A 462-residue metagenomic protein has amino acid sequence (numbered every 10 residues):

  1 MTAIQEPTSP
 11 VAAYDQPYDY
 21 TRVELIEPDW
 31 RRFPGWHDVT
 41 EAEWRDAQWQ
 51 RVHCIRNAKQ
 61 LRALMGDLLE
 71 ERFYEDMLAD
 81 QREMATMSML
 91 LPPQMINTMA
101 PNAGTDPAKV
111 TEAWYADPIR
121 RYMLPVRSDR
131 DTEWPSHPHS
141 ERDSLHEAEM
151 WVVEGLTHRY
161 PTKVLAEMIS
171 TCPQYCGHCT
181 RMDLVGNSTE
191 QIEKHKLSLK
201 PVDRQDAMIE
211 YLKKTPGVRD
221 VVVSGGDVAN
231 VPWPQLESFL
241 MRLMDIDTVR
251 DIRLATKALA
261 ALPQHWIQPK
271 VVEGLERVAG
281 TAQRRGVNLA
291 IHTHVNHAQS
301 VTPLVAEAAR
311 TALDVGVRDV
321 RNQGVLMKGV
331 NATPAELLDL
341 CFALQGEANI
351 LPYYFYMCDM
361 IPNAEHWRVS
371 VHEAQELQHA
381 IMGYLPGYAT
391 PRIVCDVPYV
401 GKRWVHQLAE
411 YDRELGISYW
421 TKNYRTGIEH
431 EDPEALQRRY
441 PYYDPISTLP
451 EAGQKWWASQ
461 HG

Functional and structural regions predicted by a protein language model:
T2-H158: Flexible, acidic/Gly-rich N-terminal and inter-domain linker regions that tether and position cofactor-handling modules
T2-S9, A13, A374-G462: C-terminal accessory extensions appended to soluble enzyme cores
A79, E83, M87, L156 (+5 more regions): Conserved aromatic-histidine-acidic binding/catalytic patches
M95, C176, Y353: Conserved, mostly hydrophobic/aromatic
S144-G155, P173-N187, D203-D206, Y211-P216: A short mid-domain helix/strand-loop element embedded in enzyme catalytic domains that forms or borders the active-site
H158-L199, L254: Canonical Radical SAM [4Fe-4S] cluster-binding loop centered on the CxxxCxxC motif and its immediate flanking residues
T171, N296-A298, M327, Y399-K402 (+1 more regions): Short, glycine-/Ser/Thr-/acidic-enriched flexible segments
V202-P216, D220, G226-L385: Conserved AdoMet/S-adenosylmethionine-binding subsite of the radical SAM
